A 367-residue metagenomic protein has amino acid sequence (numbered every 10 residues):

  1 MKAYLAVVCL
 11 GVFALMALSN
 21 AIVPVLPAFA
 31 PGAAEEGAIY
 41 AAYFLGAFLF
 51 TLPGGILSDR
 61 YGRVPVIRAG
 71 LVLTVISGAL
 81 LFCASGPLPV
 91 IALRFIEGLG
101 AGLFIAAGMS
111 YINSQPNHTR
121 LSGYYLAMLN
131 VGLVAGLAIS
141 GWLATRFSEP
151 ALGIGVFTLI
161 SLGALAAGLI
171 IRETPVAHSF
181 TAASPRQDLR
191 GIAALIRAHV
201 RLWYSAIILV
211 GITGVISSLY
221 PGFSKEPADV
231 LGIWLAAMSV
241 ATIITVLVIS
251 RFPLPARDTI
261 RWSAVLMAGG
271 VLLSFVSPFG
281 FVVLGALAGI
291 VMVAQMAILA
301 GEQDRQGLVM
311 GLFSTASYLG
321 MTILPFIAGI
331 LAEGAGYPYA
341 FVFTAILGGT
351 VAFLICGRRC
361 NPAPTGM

Functional and structural regions predicted by a protein language model:
M1, R172-W203: Juxtamembrane intracellular "pre-TM" segments in multi-pass secondary transporters
M1-Y40, F44, R201, S205 (+1 more regions): Helix-loop boundary and gating motifs at the non-cytosolic
A41-G55, A236-V248: Central cavity-lining transmembrane alpha-helices of secondary-active solute carriers, predominantly the Major
V72-S85, L266-P278: C-terminal ends and interior cores of transmembrane alpha-helices in multi-pass membrane transporters/permeases
L93-V131: Cytoplasmic helix-loop-helix junction between adjacent transmembrane helices in 12-TM secondary transporters
L103-P116, I290-D304: Intracellular juxtamembrane helix-capping segments at the cytosolic ends of symmetry-related transmembrane helices
L152-L169, A340-G357: Symmetry-related core transmembrane helices of the 12-TM Major Facilitator Superfamily/SLC fold
D258-Q295: C-terminal transmembrane helical hairpin of 12-TM major facilitator-type secondary transporters
